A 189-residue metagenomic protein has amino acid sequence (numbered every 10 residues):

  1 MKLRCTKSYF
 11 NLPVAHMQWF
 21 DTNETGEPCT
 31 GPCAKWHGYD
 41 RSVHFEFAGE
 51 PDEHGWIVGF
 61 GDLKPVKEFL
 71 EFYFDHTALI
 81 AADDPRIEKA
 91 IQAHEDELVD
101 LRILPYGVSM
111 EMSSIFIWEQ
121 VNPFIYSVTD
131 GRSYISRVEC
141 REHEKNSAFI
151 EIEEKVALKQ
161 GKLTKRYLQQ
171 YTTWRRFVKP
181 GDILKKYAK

Functional and structural regions predicted by a protein language model:
M1-K189: Charge-rich, low-complexity N-terminal segments
